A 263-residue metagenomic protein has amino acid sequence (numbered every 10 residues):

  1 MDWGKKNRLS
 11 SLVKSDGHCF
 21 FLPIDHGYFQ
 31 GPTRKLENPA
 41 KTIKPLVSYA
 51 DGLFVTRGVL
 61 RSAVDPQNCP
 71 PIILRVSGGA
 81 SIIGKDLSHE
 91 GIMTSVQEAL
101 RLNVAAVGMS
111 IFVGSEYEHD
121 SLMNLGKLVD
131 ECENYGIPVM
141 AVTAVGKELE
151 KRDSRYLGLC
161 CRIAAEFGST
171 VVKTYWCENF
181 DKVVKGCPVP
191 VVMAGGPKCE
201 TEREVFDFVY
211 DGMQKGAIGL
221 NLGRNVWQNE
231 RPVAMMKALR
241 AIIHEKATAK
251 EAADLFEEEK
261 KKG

Functional and structural regions predicted by a protein language model:
M1-K14: N-terminal basic/disordered segments at the start of proteins
K14, C19-M193, C199-L222, A241 (+1 more regions): Alpha/beta enzyme core
M213, Q228-G263: C-terminal helical cap(s) of enzyme catalytic domains, especially alpha/beta-barrels
N225: Catalytic grooves of carbohydrate-active enzymes
